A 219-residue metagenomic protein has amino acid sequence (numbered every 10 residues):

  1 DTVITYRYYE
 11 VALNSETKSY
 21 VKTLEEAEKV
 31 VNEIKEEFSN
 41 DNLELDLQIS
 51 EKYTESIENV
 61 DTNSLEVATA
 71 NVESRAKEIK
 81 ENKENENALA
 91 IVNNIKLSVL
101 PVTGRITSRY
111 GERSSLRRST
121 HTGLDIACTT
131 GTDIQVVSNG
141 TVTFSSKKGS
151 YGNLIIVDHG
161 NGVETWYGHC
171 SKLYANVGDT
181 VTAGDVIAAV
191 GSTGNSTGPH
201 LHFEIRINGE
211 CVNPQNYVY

Functional and structural regions predicted by a protein language model:
D1-P101: Non-catalytic extracellular/periplasmic "stalk" and linker regions immediately N-terminal to catalytic or recognition
Y8-N14, Y20, P101, R105-T107 (+3 more regions): Soluble periplasmic/extracytoplasmic beta-strand elements of cell-envelope proteins
E16-T17, T132, N161-E164, E210: Short acidic/polar mixed-charge low-complexity motifs
T69-Y151: Surface-exposed, glycine-biased beta-strand/turn segments
T107, A127, D133-V137, Y167 (+3 more regions): Small beta-strand-rich domains/subdomains or short beta-sheet motifs embedded in larger alpha/beta proteins
S108, C128, F144, H169-K172 (+1 more regions): A residue-level detector for short acidic-glycine micro-motifs
S119-T122, V136-Y174, P199-L201, I205: Zn2+-dependent peptidoglycan hydrolase active-site motif and core
N153-H159, V177-Y219: Conserved, short, structured surface segments that act as functional micro-motifs
